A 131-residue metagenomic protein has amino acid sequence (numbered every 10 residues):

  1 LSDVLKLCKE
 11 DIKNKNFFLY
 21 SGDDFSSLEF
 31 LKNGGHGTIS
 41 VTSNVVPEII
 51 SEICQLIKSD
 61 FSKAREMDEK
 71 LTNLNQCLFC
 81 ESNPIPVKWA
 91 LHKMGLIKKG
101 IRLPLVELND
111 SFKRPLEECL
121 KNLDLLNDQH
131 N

Functional and structural regions predicted by a protein language model:
L1-H36: Ligand/cofactor pocket segment of small-molecule handling proteins
F25-N131: Structured C-terminal cap/extension of enzyme domains
